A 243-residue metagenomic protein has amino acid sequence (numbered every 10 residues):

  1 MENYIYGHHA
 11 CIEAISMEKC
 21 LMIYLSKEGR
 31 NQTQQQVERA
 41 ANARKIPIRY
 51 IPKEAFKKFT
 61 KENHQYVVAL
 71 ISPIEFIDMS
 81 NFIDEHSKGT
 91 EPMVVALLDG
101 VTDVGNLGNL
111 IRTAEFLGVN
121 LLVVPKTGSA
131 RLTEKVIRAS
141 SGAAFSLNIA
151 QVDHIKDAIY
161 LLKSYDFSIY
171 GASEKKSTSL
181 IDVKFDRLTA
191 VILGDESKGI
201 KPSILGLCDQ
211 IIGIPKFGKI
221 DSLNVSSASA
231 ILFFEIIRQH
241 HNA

Functional and structural regions predicted by a protein language model:
M1-E85: N-terminal positively charged helical leader segments and presequences
N3, S26, D99-G100, P125 (+4 more regions): Glycine- and other small-residue-rich loops at beta-strand/loop junctions that grip anionic moieties
I12, M17, R138-A143, L205-A243: Structured adenosyl-cofactor binding patch, chiefly the S-adenosyl-L-methionine
K19, I46, S87-K176: RNA substrate-binding interface of SAM-dependent RNA methyltransferases
E28, K53-A55, T127-S129, K175 (+1 more regions): Short, ordered loop/turn segments at secondary-structure junctions
S80-K88, L161-K163, I181-K184: Short amphipathic alpha-helix with an adjacent loop that forms part of the alpha/beta core around
Y170-N224: Active-site/ligand-binding-proximal alpha/beta "capping" segment
